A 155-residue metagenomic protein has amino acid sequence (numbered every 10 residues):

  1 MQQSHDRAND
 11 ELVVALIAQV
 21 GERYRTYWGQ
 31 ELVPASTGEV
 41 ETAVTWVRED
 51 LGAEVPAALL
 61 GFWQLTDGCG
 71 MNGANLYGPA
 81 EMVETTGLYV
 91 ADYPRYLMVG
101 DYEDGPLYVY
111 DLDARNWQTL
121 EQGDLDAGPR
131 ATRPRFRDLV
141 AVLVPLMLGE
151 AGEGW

Functional and structural regions predicted by a protein language model:
M1-A114, E121, E153: A surface-exposed partner-binding patch
G61-D67, A141-L148: Short, hydrophobic/amphipathic alpha-helical patches that form generic packing surfaces within helical domains
R115-W117, L125-D126: Short, surface-exposed beta-strand-loop junctions and turns on beta-sheet-rich folds
G123-M147: Compact, glycine/acidic-enriched structural inserts
G149-W155: DE-rich, low-complexity intrinsically disordered acidic tracts
